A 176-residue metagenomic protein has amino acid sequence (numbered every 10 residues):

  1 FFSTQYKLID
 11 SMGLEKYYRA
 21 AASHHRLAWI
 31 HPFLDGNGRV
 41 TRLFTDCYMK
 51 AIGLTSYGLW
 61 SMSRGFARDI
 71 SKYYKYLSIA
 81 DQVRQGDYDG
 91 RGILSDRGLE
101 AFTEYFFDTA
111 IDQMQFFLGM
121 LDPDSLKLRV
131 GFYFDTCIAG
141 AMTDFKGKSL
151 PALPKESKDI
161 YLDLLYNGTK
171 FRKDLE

Functional and structural regions predicted by a protein language model:
F1-M120: Phosphate/pyrophosphate-binding active-site loops
W29-I30, K146, E156-S157, D174-L175: A short, structure-level motif marking secondary-structure boundaries and short turns
L121-Y161: Short alpha-helical segments that sit at the start of domains
S157-Y161, N167-E176: Short acidic, hydrophobic short linear motifs in intrinsically disordered regions
